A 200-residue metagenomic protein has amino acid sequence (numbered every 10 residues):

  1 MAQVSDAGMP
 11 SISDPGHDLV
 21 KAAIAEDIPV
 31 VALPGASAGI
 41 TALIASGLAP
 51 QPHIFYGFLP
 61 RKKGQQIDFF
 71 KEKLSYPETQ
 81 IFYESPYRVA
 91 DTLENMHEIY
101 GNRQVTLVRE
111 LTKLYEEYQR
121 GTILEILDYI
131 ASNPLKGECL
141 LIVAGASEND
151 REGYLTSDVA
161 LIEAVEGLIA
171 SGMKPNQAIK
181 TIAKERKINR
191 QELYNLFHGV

Functional and structural regions predicted by a protein language model:
M1-G8, I12, Q80-E84: Acidic beta-strand-to-loop metal/phosphate-binding motif
A2-D6, P52, L107-R109: Short beta-strands and strand-loop turn motifs
S5, A32-G35, F82, L107: General beta-strand structural signal in soluble alpha/beta enzymes
G8-E26, L93: Short Gly/Thr/Asp-enriched flexible loops that form oxyanion-binding sites at enzyme active sites
P10, S37-I40, K113-L114: Short gly/pro/ser/thr-enriched loop/turn and capping motifs at secondary-structure boundaries
P15-D18, I67-F70, R120-E125, V159: Charged helix-capping and loop-helix junction motifs
D18-Y76: Class I SAM-dependent methyltransferase SAM-binding "motif I" and its flanking Rossmann-like core
T79, Y83-V200: A contiguous loop/helix-start segment that scaffolds small-molecule binding in enzyme catalytic cores
